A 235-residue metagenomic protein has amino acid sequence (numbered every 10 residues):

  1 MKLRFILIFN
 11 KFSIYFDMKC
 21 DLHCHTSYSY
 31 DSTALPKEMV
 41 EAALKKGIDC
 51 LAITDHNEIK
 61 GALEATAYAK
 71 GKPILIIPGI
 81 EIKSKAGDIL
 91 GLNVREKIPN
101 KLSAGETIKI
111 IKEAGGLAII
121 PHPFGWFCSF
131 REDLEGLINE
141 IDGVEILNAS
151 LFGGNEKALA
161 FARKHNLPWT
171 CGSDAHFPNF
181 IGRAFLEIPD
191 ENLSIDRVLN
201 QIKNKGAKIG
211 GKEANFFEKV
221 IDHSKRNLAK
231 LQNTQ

Functional and structural regions predicted by a protein language model:
L3-T26, Y30-S32, P36, E41 (+5 more regions): Charged catalytic cores and adjacent phosphate/nucleic-acid-binding surfaces used for phosphate/nucleic-acid chemistry
V40-N57, L117-I119: Divalent metal-dependent hydrolysis catalytic cores, especially in the metallo-beta-lactamase
P73-I74, G115-L117: Loop/turn elements at helix/coil->beta-strand transitions in domains of secreted/extracellular proteins
P121-G125: Acidic/Gly/His-enriched mid-domain segments of enzyme catalytic cores or analogous surface patches that mediate
